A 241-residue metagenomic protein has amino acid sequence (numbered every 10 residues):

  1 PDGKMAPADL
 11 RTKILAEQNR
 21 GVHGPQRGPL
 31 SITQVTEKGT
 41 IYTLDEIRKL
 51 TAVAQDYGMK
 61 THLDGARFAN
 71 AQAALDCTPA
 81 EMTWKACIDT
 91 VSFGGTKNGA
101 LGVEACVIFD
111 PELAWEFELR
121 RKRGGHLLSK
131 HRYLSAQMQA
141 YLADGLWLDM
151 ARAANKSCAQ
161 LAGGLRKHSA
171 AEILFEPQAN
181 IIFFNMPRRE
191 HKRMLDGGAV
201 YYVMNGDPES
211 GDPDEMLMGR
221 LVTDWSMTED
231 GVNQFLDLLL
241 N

Functional and structural regions predicted by a protein language model:
P7-G65: Active-site phosphate-binding strand-loop segment of PLP-dependent enzymes
T12, D45-D56, E81, E112 (+4 more regions): Alpha-helical scaffolding segments of alpha/beta enzyme cores, especially the outer helices of TIM-barrel or partial
Q26-T36, I41, T78, M82-A179: Active-site C-terminal subdomain of aminotransferase-like
P29, K60-H62, T90, I181 (+1 more regions): Structural preference for beta-strand elements that scaffold enzyme active sites
T36, R67-A69, K97, M227: Active-site-proximal loop/turn and secondary-structure-junction residues that shape catalytic pockets, frequently
L44-A52, D56, R67-T90: Active-site pre-lysine segment of PLP-dependent enzymes
A54, T61, T83, L165-R166 (+1 more regions): A generic structural signal for well-ordered alpha-helical segments
A159, R166-L240: Conserved C-terminal alpha-helix-loop-beta "cap" of PLP-dependent enzymes that closes/shapes the active-site mouth
